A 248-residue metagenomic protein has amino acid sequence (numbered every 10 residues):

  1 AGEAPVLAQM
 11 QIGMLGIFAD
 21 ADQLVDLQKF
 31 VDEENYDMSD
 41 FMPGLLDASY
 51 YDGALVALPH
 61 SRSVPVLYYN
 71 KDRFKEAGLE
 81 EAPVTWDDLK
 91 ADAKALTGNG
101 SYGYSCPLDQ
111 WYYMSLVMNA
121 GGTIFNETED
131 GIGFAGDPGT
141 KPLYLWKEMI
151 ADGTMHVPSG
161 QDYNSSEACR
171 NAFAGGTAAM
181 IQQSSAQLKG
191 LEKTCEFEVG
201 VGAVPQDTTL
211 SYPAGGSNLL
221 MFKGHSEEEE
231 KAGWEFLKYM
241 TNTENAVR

Functional and structural regions predicted by a protein language model:
A1, G13, V84-K90, S159-A174: Short helix-initiation/N-cap motifs at beta->coil->alpha
A1-D22, V31-S39, G53, E81 (+7 more regions): Conserved N-terminal structural module of periplasmic/extracytoplasmic solute-binding proteins
G2-M10, Q23-V25, N99-Y102, A174-Q183 (+1 more regions): Alpha-to-beta junction loops
I12-V66, K75, V84, D88-D92 (+3 more regions): Hinge/lid segment of periplasmic solute-binding proteins
L15-A19, Q182-F197: A ligand-binding cleft/hinge motif common to bilobed small-molecule-binding domains
Q28-F41, G122-L143, K193-T194, Q206-Y212: Short, solvent-exposed loop/beta-turn-alpha elements that line the ligand-binding surface or hinge of extracytoplasmic
E76-A77, D152-M155, E192-R248: Extracytoplasmic/periplasmic substrate-recognition and gating elements
D92-L96, G131-Q161: Glycine-centered hinge/linker elements that transmit conformational signals in sensory and ligand-binding systems
